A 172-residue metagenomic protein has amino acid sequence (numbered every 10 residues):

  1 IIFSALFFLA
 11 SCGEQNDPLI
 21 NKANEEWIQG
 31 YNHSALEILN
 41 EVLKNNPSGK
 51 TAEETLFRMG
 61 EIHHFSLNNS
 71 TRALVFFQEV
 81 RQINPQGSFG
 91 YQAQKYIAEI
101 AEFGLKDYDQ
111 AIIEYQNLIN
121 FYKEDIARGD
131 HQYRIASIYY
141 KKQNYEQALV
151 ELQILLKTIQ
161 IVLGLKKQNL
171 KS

Functional and structural regions predicted by a protein language model:
I1-L9: Bacterial N-terminal signal peptides
F8-S172: Acidic, polar-rich low-complexity tracts and alpha-helical solenoid repeat scaffolds
